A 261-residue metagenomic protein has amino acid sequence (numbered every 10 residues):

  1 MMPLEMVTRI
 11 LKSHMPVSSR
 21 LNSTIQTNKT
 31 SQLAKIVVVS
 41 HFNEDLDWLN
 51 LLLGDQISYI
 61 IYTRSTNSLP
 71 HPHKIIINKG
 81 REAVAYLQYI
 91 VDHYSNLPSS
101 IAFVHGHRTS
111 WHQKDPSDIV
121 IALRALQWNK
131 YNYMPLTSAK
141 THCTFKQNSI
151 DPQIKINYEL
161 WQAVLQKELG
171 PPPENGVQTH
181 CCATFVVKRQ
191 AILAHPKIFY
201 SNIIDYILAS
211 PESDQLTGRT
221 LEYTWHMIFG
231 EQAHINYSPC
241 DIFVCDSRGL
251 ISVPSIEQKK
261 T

Functional and structural regions predicted by a protein language model:
M2-T261: ER/Golgi luminal nucleotide-sugar-dependent glycosyltransferases, focusing on the catalytic module
